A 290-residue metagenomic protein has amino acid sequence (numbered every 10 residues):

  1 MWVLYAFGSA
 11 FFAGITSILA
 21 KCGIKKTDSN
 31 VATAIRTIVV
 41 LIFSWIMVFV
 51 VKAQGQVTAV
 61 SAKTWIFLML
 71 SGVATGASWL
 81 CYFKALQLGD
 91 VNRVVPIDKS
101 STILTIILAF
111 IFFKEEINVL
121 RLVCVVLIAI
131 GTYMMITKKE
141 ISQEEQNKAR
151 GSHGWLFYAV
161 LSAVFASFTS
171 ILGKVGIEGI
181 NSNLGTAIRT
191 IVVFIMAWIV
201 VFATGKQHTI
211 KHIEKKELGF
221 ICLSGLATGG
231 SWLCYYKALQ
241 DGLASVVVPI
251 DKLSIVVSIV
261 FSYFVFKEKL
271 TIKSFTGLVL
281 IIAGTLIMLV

Functional and structural regions predicted by a protein language model:
M1-F12, A20-L68, V73, W79-L88 (+4 more regions): Membrane-interface interhelical linkers
M1-F7, I103-V164, T271-V290: Juxtamembrane helix-loop boundary signature in multi-pass membrane transporters
G8, I35-R36, L70, I97-S100 (+4 more regions): Hydrophobic core positions of alpha-helical segments in small-molecule transporters and transporter systems
A10, G14, I18, W45 (+10 more regions): Hydrophobic/small/kink-forming positions within alpha-helical transmembrane segments of polytopic membrane proteins
G23, A32, A85, I111-F113 (+5 more regions): Hydrophobic/aromatic residues within transmembrane alpha-helices of multi-pass small-molecule transporters
N30-V31, N92, N118, N183-L184 (+2 more regions): Residues that define the loop-to-transmembrane-helix transition and helix capping in multi-pass membrane transporters
V39-F43, I97-I111, V192-M196, I250-F264 (+1 more regions): Alpha-helical transmembrane segments of compact multi-pass small-molecule transporters, enriched in specific families
G151-L184: Selected transmembrane alpha-helices and immediately adjacent juxtamembrane segments of polytopic inner-membrane
